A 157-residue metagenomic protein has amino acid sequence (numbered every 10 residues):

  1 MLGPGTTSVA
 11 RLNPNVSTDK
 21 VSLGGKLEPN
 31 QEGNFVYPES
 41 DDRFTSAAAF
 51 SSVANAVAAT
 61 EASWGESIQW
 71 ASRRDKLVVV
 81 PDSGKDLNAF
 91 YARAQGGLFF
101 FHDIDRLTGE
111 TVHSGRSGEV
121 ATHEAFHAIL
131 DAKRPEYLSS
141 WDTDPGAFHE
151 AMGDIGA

Functional and structural regions predicted by a protein language model:
M1-A62, W70-D75, D131: Acidic/polar low-complexity interaction segments
A49-V53, G118, H149-M152: Hydrophobic (often cysteine-bearing) scaffold residues that line and stabilize catalytic clefts of nucleotide/cofactor
A59, A128, D154-I155: Transmembrane alpha-helical segments of multi-pass membrane transport proteins and ion-pumping complexes
D75-V78, G115-G118, A147-H149: Alpha-helical scaffolds flanking conserved acidic
V78-F99: Catalytic zinc-binding patch centered on the HExxH motif and its immediate surroundings that defines zinc-dependent
S83-G84, T143-A157: Post-HExxH zinc-binding segment in Zn-dependent metallohydrolases
H102-A121, S140: Short pre-active-site segment immediately N-terminal to the catalytic Zn-binding motif
A125-S140: Catalytic Zn2+-binding segment of zinc metalloproteases
